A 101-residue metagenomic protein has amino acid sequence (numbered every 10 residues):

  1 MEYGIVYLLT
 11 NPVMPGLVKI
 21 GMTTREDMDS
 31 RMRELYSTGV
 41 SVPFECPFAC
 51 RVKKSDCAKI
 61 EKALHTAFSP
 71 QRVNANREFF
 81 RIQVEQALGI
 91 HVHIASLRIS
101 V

Functional and structural regions predicted by a protein language model:
M1-V101: Non-catalytic accessory segments flanking enzymatic or RNA/DNA-binding domains
